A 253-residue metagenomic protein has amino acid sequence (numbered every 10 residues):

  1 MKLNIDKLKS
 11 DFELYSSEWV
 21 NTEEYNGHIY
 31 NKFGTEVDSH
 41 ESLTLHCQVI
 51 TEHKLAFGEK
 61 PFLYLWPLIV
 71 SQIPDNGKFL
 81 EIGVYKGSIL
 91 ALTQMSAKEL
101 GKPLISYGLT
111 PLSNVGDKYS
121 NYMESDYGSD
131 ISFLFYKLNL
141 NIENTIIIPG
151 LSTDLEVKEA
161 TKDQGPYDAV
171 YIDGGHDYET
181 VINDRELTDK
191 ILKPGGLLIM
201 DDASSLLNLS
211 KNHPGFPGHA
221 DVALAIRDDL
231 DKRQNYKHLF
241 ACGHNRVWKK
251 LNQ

Functional and structural regions predicted by a protein language model:
M1-Y30: N-terminal auxiliary segments of SAM/dcSAM-dependent transferases
K9-F12, Y30-F57, P67-Q253: S-adenosylmethionine/decaboxylated-SAM
